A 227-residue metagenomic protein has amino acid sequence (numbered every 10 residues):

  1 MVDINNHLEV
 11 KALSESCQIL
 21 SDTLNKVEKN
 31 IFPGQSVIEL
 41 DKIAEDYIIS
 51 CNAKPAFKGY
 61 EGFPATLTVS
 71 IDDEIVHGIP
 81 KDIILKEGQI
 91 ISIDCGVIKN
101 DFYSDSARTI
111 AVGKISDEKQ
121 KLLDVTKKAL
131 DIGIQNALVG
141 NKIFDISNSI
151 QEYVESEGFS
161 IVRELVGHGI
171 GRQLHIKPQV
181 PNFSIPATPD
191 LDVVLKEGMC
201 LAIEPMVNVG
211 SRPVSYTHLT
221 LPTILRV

Functional and structural regions predicted by a protein language model:
M1-L219: Active-site neighborhoods and metal-handling regions in enzymes and metal-associated proteins
H218-V227: Single conserved hydrophobic/aromatic residue that forms the stacking wall/gate of nucleotide- or nucleobase-binding
